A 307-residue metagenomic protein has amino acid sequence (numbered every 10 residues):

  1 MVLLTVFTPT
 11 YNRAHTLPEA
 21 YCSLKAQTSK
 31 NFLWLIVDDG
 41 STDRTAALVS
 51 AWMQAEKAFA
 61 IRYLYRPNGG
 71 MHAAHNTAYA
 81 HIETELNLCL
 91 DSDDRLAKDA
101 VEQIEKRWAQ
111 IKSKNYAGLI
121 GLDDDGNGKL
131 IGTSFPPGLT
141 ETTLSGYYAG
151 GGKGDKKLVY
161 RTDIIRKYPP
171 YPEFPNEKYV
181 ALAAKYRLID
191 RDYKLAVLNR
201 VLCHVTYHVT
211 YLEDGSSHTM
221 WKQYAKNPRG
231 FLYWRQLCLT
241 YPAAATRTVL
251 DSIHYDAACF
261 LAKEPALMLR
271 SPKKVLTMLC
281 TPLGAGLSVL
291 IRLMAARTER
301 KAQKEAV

Functional and structural regions predicted by a protein language model:
N12-A26: Short, well-formed alpha-helical segments that are part of the catalytic scaffolds of diverse glycosyltransferases
S23, V37-L48: A conserved acidic beta->alpha catalytic loop
F32-G40, R62-P67: Short beta-strand/loop segment that forms part of the nucleotide-sugar
R66-I82: Glycine-rich, basic loop-to-helix element that forms the pyrophosphate-binding segment of sugar-nucleotide handling
N87: Short aromatic/hydrophobic "clamp" motif used to bind/position activated sugar donors
D99-T133: Conserved donor NDP-sugar-binding/catalytic core segment of glycosyltransferases
K129-H218: Conserved nucleotide-sugar donor-binding catalytic segment
N199-V307: C-terminal subregions of glycosyltransferases and related glycan-biosynthesis enzymes
